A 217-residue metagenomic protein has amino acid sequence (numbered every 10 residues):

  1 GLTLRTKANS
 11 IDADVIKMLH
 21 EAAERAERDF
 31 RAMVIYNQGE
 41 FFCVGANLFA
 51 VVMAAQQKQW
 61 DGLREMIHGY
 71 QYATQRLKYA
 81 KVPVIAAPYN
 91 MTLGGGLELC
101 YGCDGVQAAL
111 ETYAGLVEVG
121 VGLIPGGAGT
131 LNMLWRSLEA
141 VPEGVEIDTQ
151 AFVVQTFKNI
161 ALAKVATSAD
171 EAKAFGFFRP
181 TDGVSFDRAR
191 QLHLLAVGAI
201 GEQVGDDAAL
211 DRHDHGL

Functional and structural regions predicted by a protein language model:
G1-L2, I16-D61, H68-A87, A109-Y113: A structural preference for short, pocket-lining loop segments at secondary-structure junctions
G1-R5, L217: Glycine-rich phosphate/pyrophosphate-binding loop and adjacent beta-alpha nucleotide/cofactor-binding cores
T6, G39, S137: A broadly conserved detector of short glycine/acidic/proline-rich loop/turn motifs that flank catalytic sites and bind
L63, Q71, Q75-A196: Conserved catalytic cores of soluble enzyme domains, especially glycine-rich substrate-binding beta-alpha loops
L194-G216: N-terminal low-complexity segments that are often proline-rich with Ser/Thr-Pro
